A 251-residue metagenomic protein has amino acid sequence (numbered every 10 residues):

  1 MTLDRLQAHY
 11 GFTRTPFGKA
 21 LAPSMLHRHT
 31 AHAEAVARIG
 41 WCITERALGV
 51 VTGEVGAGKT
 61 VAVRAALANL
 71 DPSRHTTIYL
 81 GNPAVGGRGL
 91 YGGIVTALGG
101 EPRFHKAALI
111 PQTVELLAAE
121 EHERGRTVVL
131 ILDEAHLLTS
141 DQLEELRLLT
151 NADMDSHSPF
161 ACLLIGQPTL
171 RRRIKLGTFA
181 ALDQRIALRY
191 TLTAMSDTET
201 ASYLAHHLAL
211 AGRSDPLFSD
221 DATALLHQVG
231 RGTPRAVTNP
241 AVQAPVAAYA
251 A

Functional and structural regions predicted by a protein language model:
M1-E45: A short, basic N-terminal segment
Q7, G86, E101-E145, M154-S158 (+4 more regions): Mid-core helix/loop region of P-loop NTP-binding domains shared across ATPases and GTPases
F12-K19, R74-T77, V85-F104: Conserved NTP-binding/hydrolysis module of P-loop NTPases
W41-T44, N69-S73, A119-R124, H136-D141 (+2 more regions): Conserved catalytic network of the ASCE P-loop NTPase/AAA+ motor domain
E45-A65: Walker A/P-loop nucleotide-binding motif
G49-T52, Y79, I131: Short hydrophobic/aromatic beta-strand immediately N-terminal to the Walker A/P-loop
A57, E134-S140, L148, T169-L170: Residues immediately C-terminal
A119-E123, V129, M154, L163 (+3 more regions): Helix-loop-helix "sensor" segment of P-loop NTPases
